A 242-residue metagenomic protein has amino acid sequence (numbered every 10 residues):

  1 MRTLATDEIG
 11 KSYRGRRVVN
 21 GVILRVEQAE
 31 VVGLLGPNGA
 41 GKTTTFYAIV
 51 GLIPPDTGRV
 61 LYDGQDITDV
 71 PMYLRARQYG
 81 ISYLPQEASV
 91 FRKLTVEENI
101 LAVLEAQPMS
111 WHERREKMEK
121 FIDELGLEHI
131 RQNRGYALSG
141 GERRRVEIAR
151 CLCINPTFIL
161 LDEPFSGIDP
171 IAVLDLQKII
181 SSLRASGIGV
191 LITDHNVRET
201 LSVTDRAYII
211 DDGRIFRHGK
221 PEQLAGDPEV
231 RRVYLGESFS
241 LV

Functional and structural regions predicted by a protein language model:
L35-P37: The feature captures the beta-strand-to-loop junction immediately N-terminal to the Walker
V50: Helix-to-loop junction immediately C-terminal to a conserved catalytic motif
P54, D66-S82, E87, W111-R115 (+1 more regions): ABC ATPase NBD coupling module
K93-L101: Short coil-to-helix segment of the ABC ATPase nucleotide-binding domain corresponding to the Q-loop/switch region
H112-I130, Q177-S181: Conserved ABC ATPase "signature" region
R134-L138, E142: Conserved ABC ATPase signature
I159-E163: Catalytic Walker B motif of ABC-type/P-loop ATPase nucleotide-binding domains
